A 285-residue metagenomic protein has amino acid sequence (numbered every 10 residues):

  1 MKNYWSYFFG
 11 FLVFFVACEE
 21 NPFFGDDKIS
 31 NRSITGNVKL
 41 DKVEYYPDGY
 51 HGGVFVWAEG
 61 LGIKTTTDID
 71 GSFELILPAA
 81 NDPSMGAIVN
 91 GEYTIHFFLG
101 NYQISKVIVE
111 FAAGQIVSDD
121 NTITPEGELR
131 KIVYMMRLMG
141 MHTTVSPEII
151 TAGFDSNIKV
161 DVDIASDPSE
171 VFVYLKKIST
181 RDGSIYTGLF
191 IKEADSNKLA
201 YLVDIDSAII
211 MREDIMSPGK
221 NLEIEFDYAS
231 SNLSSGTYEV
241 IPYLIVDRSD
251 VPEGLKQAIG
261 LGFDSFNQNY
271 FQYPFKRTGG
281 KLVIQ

Functional and structural regions predicted by a protein language model:
K2-Y50: Bacterial Sec-dependent N-terminal signal peptides
P22-G25, A113-I150, D161-V162, G280-Q285: Extracellular beta-sheet/turn segments enriched in Thr/Pro/Gly and aliphatic residues
G52-K64, I185-N197: Short amphipathic beta-strand segments in non-cytosolic proteins
L61-A79: Short, acidic Ser/Thr/Gly-rich low-complexity loop/linker segments typical of extracellular and cell-surface proteins
E74-T94, G100, S231-S235: Short Pro-Gly-centered beta-turn/loop motif in secreted/extracellular proteins
G86-S118, T124, E128-R130: A short, solvent-exposed loop/turn motif at the edges and junctions of modular extracellular/periplasmic domains
H96-F97, S230-D264: Internal, hydrophobic beta-strand segments that form the core of beta-sheet-rich folds
D250-Q285: Short beta-strand elements
